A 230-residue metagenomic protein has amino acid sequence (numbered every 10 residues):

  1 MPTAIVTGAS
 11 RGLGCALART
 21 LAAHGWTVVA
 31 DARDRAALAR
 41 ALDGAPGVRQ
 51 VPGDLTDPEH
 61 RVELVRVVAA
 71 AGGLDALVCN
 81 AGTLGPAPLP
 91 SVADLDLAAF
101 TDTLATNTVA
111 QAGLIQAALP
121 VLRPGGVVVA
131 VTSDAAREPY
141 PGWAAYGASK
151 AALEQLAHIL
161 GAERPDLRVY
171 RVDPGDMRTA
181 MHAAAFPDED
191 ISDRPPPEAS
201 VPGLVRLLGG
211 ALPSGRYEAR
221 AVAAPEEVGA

Functional and structural regions predicted by a protein language model:
S10-R11: Conserved glycine-rich cofactor-binding loop
H24-R40: Conserved glycine-rich Rossmann-like NAD(P)H-binding loop of the short-chain dehydrogenase/reductase
G44-E59: Rossmann-fold cofactor-recognition segment
E63-R66, P88-D94, A98-A105: Active-site Tyr-X3-Lys motif and surrounding loop/helix of classical short-chain dehydrogenase/reductase
T83-L84, S91-L97, V127-A152, A157-P165 (+2 more regions): Catalytic loop of short-chain dehydrogenase/reductase
I115-Q116, H158: A short, exposed helix-loop element centered on a Lys and neighboring polar residues
L167, R171-T179, P187-A230: C-terminal helical subdomain
